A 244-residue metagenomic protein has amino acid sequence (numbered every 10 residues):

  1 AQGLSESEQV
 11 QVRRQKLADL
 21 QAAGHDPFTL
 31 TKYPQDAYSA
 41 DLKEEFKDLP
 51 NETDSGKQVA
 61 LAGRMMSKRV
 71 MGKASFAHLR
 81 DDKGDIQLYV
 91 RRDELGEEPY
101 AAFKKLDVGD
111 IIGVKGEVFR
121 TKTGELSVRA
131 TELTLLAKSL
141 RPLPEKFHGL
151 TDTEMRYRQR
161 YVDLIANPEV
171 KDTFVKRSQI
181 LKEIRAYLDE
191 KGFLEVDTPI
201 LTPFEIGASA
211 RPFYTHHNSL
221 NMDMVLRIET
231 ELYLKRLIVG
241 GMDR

Functional and structural regions predicted by a protein language model:
A1-R244: Class II aminoacyl-tRNA synthetase catalytic cores and aaRS-like
